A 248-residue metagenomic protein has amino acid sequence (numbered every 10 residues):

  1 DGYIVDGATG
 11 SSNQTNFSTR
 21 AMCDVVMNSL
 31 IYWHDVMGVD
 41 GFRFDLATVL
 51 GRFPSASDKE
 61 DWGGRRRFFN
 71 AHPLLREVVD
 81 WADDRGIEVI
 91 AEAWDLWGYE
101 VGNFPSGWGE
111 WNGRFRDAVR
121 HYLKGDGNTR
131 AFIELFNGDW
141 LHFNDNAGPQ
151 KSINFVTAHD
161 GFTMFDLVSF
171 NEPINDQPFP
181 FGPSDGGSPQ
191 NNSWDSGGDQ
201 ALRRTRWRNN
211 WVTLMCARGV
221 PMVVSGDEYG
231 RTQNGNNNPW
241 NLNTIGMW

Functional and structural regions predicted by a protein language model:
D1-V39, R43-R67, P73-L74, V78 (+2 more regions): Substrate-binding/active-site clefts of carbohydrate-active enzymes
N13, I153-N154, M247: A broad, low-specificity signal marking well-ordered, structured residues that form hydrophobic/aromatic
G38, S55, K59-S225, Y229 (+1 more regions): Conserved alpha/beta catalytic core and glycan-binding cleft of carbohydrate-active enzymes
T232: Divalent-metal (often Zn2+) His-rich catalytic cores of metallo-beta-lactamase-fold enzymes
W240-W248: Acyl/amide activation-and-transfer machinery of modular secondary-metabolite enzymes
